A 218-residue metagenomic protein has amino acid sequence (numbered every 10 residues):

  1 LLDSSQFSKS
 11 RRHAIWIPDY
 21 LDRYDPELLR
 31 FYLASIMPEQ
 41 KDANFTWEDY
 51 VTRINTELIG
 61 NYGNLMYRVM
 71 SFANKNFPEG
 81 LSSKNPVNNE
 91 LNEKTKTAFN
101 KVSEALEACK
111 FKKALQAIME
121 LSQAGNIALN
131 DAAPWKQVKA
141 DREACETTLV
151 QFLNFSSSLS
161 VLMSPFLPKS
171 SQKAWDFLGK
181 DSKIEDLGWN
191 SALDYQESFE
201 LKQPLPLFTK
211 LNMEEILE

Functional and structural regions predicted by a protein language model:
L1-P86, D181-P206, L211: Catalytic adenosine-cofactor/nucleotide-binding cores of aminoacyl-tRNA synthetases and other
K9, Y20-L21, Y50-N61, V87-T95 (+3 more regions): Secondary-structure capping and boundary motifs in well-ordered enzyme cores
I15-W16, A98-N100, S157-L159: Short hydrophobic "helix-edge" motifs at membrane interfaces and signal-peptide entry regions
L29-R30, M66, L115, E146 (+1 more regions): Alpha-helical structural signal
D42-W47, K96-E104: Short, charged/polar, low-complexity loop and linker segments that flank or interrupt alpha-helical bundles
I59-A73, L115, M119-S122, L153 (+1 more regions): Short, hydrophobic, well-ordered secondary-structure elements
M66-V102, N126-D141: Conserved, charged catalytic cores of large soluble enzymes
E104, C109, M119-E218: Basic, alpha-helical terminal appendages of large translation-related enzymes
